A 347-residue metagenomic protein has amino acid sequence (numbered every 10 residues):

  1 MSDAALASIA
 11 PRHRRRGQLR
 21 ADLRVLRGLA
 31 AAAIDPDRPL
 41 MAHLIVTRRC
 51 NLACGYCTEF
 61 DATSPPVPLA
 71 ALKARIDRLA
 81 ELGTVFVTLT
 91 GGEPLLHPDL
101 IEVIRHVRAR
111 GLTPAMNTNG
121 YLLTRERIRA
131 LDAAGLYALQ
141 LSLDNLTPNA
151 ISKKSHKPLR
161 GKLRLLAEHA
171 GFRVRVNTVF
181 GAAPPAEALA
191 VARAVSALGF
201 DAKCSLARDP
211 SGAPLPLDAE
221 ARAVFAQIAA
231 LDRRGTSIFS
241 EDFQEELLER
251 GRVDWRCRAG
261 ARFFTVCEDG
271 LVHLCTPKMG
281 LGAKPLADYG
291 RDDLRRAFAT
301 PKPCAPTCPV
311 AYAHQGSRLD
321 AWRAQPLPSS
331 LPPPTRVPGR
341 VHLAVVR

Functional and structural regions predicted by a protein language model:
M1, V67, A133-A138, S142-F263 (+3 more regions): Radical SAM enzyme [4Fe-4S]-AdoMet core and its adjacent flexible, acidic and glycine-rich loops/tails across
S2-A138, S329-S330, T335-R340, R347: Conserved alpha-helical substructure of the radical SAM core
L40-I45, S240-E246, L286-A299: Short, intrinsically disordered, charge-biased short linear motifs at domain edges
L44, R48-N51, G251, F298 (+1 more regions): Processing junctions and N-termini across compartments
C50, C54-C57, C257, C275 (+2 more regions): Short cysteine clusters
Y56, F60-T63, F263, L281 (+2 more regions): Secreted/processed peptides and extracellular or luminal domains of membrane proteins
T63, E93, N145, R208 (+1 more regions): Flexible, active-site-proximal loop/turn residues at the rims of small-molecule/cofactor binding pockets and catalytic
D269-R347: Flexible mid-to-C-terminal extensions adjoining Fe-S/redox cofactors in radical SAM and related proteins
